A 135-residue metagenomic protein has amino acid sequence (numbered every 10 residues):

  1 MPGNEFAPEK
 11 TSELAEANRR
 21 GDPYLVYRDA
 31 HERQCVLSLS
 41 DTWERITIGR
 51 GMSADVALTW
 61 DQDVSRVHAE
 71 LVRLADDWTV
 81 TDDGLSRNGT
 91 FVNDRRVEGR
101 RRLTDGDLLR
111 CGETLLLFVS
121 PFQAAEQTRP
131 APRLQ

Functional and structural regions predicted by a protein language model:
M1-D61, V72-A75, Q123-Q135: Intrinsically disordered, low-complexity acidic Ser/Thr-rich regulatory segments
C35-E113: Forkhead-associated
L115-L117, Q123: Short, charged beta-turn/beta-strand-edge "cap" motif at the junction between a beta-strand and an adjacent loop
